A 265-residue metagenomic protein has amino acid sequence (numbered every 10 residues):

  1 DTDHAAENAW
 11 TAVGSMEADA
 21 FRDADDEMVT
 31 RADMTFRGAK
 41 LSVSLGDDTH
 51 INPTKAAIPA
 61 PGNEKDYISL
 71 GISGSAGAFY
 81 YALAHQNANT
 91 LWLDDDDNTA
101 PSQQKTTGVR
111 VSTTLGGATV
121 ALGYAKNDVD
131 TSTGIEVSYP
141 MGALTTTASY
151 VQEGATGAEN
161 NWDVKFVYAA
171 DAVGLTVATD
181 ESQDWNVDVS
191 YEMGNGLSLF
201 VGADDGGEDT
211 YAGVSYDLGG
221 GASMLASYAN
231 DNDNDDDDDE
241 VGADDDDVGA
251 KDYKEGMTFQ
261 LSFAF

Functional and structural regions predicted by a protein language model:
D1-F265: Outer-membrane beta-barrel proteins
